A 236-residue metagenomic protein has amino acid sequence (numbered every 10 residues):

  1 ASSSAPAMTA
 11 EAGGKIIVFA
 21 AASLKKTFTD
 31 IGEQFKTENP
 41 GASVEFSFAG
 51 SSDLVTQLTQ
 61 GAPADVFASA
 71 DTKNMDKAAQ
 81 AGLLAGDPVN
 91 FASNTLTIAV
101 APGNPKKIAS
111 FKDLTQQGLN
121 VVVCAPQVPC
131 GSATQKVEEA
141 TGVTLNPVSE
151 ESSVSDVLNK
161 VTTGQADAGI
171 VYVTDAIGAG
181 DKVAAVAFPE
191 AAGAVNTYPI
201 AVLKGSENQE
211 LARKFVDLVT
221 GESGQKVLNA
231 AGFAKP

Functional and structural regions predicted by a protein language model:
A1-T37, S52, T56-T59, S69-T72 (+3 more regions): Exported/periplasmic ABC-transporter solute-binding proteins
G41, P63-A64, A166: Short, high-confidence coil segments that cap the C-terminus of an alpha-helix and link into the following beta-strand
A42-S43, A85, V183: Secondary-structure boundary/capping positions in well-ordered alpha/beta enzyme cores
A81-P88: A short, gly/pro- and small-residue-rich
P88-L96: Short, glycine-/small- and polar/acidic-enriched structural segments that line small-molecule recognition paths
